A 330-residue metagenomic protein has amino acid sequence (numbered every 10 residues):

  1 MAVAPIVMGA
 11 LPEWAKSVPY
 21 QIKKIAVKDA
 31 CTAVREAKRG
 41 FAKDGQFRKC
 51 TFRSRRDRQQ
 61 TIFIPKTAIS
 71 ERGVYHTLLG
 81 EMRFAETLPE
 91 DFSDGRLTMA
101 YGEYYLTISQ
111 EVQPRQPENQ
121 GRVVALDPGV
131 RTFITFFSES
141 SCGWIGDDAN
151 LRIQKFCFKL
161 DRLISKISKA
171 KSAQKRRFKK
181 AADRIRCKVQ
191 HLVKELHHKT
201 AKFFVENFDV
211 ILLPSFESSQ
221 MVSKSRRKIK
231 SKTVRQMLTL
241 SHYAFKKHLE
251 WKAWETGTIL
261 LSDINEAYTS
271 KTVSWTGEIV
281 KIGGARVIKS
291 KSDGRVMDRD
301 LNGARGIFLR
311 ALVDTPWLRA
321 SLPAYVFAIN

Functional and structural regions predicted by a protein language model:
V3-A100, R235-T239: Acidic carboxylate diad motif detector
A100-N330: Positively charged, helix-rich recognition surfaces that bind polyanionic ligands
